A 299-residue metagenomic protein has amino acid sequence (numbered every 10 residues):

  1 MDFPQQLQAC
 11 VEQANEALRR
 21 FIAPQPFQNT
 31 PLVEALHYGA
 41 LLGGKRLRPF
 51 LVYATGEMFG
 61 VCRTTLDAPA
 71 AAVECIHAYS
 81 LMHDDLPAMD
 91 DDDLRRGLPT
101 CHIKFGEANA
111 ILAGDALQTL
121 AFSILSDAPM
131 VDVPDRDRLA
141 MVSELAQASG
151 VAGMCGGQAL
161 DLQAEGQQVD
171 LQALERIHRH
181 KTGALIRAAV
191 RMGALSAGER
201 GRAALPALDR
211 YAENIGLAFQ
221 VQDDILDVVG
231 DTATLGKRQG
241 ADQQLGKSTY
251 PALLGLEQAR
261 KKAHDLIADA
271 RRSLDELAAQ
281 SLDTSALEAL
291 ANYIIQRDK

Functional and structural regions predicted by a protein language model:
M1-I22: N-terminal amphipathic/basic leader segments beginning at the initiator methionine
L7, R200-A203, A278: Structural helix-adjacent loops and short alpha-helical linkers that scaffold large soluble proteins
E12, I22, P26-S273, D283-I295: Mg2+-dependent prenyl diphosphate-binding active-site environment of isoprenoid biosynthetic enzymes
E276-A279, Q296-K299: Generic C-terminal helix-cap and adjacent flexible tail
